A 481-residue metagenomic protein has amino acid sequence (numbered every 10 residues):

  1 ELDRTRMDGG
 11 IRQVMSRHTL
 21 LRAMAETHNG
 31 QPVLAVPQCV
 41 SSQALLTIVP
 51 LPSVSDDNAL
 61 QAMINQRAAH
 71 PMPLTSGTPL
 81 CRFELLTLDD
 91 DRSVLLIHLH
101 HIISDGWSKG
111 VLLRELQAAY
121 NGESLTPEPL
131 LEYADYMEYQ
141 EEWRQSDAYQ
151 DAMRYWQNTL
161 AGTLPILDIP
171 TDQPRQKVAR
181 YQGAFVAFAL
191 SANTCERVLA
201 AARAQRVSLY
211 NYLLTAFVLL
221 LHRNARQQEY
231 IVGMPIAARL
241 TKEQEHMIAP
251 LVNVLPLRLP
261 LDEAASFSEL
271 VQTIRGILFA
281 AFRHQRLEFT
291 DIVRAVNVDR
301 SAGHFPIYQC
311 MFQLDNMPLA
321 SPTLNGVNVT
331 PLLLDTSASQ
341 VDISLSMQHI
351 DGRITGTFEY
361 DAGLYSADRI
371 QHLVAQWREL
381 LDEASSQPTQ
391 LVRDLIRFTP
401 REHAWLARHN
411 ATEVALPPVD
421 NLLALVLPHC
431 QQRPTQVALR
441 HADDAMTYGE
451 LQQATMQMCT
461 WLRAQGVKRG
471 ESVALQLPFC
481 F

Functional and structural regions predicted by a protein language model:
E1-R4, I11-Q13, T27, V49-L51 (+12 more regions): Adenylate-forming
D3-R4, D57-M63, P79, K109-G110 (+6 more regions): AMP-binding/adenylate-forming domain of the ANL superfamily
M7, H18, Y212-L214, L451: Alpha-helix N-cap/helix-start motif at helix boundaries, enriched for small hydrophobics
G10-N65, E115, A119, Q376 (+2 more regions): Non-catalytic N-terminal regions of enzymes
T19-H28, S76, E128-P129, R283-D291 (+1 more regions): A short, aromatic/hydrophobic, helix- or strand-capping loop or linear motif that either lines the entrance/gate
D105: A Lys-centered signature of the CheY-like receiver
